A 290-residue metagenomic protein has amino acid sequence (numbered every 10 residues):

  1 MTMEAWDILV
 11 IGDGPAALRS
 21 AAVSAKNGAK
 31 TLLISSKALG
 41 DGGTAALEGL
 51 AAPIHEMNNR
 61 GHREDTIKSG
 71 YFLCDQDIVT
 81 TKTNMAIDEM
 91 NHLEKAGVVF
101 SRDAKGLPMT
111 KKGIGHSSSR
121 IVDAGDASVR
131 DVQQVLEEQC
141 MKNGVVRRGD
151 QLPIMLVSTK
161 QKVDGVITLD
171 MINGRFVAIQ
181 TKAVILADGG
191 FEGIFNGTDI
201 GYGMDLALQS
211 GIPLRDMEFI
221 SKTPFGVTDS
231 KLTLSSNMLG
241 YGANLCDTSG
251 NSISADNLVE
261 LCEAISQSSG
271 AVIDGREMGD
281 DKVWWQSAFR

Functional and structural regions predicted by a protein language model:
I8-L33: N-terminal Rossmann-like FAD-binding beta1-loop-alpha1 element of flavoenzymes
G14-P15, A38, F191-E192: Residue-level detector of alpha-helix initiation sites
K26-L47: Glycine-rich FAD pyrophosphate-binding loop
L39, I212-R290: An anion/pyrophosphate-binding glycine-rich loop and adjacent beta-alpha core in soluble alpha-beta enzymes
T44-A45, L73-T80, M90-L107, P213-D216 (+1 more regions): A short alpha-helix-loop-beta-strand transition element characteristic of N-terminal alpha/beta dinucleotide-binding
A52-K82: Glycine-rich active-site loop/strand segments that organize a redox cofactor
H92-R175, Q180, A187, G226-M238 (+1 more regions): Conserved redox-cofactor binding core of oxidoreductases
A183-L232: Glycine-rich loop(s) and the adjacent beta-strand/alpha-helix scaffold that form part
